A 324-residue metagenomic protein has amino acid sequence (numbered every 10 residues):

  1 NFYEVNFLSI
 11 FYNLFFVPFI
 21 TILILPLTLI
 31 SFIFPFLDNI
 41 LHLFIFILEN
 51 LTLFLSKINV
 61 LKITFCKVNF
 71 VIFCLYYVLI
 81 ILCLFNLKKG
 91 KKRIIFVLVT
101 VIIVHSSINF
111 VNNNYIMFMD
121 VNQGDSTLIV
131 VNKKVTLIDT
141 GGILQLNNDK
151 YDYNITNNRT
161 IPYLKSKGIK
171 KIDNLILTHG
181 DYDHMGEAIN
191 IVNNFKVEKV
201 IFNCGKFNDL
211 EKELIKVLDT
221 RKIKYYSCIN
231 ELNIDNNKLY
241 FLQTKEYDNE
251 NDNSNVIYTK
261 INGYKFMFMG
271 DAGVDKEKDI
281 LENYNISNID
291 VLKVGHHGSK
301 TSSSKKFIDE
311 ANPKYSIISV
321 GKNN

Functional and structural regions predicted by a protein language model:
N1-M117, Y315: Transmembrane helix-bundle segments that form internal channels/tunnels in multi-pass membrane proteins, characterized
P26-L29, N113-P162, K171, E250-G273: Conserved beta-strand hairpin/beta-sheet module of binuclear metal-dependent hydrolase folds, prominently
K88-L137, G142-L144, N233, L239-Q243: Zn-dependent metallo-beta-lactamase
D125, D173, K196, N237 (+2 more regions): Envelope-exposed proteins and targeting segments
T127, Q145-L146, K206-K212, N324: Short, charged/polar "capping" segments at the starts of alpha-helices and the immediately preceding loops
T156-Y163, L177-V192, L242-N324: Active-site-proximal loop/helix segments of hydrolase catalytic cores
Y182-T220, P313: Active-site HxH/HxHxD metal-binding segment of metal-dependent hydrolases
C204-S254, K260-N262: Metallo-beta-lactamase
